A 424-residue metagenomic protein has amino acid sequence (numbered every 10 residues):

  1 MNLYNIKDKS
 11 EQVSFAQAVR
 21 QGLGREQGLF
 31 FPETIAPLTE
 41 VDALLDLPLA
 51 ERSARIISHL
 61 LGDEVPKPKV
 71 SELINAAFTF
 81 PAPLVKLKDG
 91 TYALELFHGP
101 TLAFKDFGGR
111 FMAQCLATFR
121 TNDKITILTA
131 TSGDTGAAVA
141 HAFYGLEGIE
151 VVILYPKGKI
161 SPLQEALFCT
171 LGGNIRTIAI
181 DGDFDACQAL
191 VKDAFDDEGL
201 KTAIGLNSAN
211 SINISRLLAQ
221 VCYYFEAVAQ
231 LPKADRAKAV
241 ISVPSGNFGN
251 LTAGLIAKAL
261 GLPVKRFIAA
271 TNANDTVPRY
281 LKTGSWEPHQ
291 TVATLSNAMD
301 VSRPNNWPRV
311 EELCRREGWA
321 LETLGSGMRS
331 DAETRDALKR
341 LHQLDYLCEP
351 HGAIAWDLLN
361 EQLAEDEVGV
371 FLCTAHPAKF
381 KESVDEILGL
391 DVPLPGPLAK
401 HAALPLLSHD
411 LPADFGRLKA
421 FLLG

Functional and structural regions predicted by a protein language model:
M1-G424: PLP-dependent amino-acid enzyme catalytic core
